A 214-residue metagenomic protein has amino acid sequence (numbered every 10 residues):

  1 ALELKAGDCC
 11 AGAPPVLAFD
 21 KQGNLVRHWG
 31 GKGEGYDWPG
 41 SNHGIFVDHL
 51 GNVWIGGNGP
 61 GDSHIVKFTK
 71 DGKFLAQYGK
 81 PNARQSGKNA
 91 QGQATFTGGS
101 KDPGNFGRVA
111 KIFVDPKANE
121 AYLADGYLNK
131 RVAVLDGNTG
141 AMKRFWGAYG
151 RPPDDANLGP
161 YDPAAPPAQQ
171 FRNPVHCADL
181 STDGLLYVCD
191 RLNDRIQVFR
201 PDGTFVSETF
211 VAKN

Functional and structural regions predicted by a protein language model:
A1-N214: Eukaryotic scaffold repeat domains enriched in small/polar residues
